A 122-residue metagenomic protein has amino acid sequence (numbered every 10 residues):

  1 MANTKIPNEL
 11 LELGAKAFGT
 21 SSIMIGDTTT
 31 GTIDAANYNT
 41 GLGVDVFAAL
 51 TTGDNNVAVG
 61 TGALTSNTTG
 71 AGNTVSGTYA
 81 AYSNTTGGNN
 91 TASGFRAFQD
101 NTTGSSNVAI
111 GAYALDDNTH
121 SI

Functional and structural regions predicted by a protein language model:
M1-I122: Glycine- and small/polar-enriched repetitive beta-structure motifs of secreted/surface proteins
